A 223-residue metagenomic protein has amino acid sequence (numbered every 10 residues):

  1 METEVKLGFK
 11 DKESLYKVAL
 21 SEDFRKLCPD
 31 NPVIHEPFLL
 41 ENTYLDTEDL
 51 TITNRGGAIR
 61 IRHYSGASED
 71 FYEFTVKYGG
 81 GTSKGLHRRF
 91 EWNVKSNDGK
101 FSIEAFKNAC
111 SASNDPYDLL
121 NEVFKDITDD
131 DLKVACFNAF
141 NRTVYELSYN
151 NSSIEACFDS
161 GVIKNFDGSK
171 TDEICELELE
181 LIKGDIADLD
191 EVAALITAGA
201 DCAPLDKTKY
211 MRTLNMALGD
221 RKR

Functional and structural regions predicted by a protein language model:
M1-R223: Phosphate-end processing signature that detects enzymes handling 5′-triphosphorylated RNA and polyphosphate
